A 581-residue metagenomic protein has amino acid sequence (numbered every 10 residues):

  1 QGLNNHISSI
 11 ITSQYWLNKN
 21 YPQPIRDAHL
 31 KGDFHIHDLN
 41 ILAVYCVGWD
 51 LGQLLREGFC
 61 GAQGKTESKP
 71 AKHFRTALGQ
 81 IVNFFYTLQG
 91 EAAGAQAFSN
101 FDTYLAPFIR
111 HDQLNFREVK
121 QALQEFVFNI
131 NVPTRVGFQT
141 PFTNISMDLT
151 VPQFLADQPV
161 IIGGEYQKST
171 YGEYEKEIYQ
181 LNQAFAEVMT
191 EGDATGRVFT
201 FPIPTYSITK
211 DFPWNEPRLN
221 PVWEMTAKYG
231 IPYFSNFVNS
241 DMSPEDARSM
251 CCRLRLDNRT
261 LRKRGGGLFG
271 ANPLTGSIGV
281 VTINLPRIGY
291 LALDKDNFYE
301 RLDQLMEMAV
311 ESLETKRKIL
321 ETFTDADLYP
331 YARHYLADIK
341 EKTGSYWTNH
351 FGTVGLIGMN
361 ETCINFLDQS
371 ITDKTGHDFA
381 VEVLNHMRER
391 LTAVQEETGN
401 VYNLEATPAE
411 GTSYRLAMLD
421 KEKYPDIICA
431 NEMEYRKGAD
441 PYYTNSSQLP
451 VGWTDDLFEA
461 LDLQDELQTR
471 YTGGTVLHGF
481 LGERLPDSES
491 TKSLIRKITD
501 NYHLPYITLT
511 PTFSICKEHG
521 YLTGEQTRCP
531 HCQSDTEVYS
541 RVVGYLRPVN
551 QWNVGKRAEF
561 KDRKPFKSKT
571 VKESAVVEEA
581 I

Functional and structural regions predicted by a protein language model:
Q1-T348, Q369, D373-H531, D535-V538: Conserved catalytic cores of very large enzyme subunits
A95, L285, T348-F351, V543-V549 (+1 more regions): Generic secondary-structure boundary/loop-capping signal
L256-N258, M359, N550: Sequence-pattern detector for short linear motifs and compositional/periodic biases rather than a specific fold
H350, G355-C363: Extended amphipathic alpha-helical segments enriched in small hydrophobics
G355-G358, G473, G544, G555: Glycine-centered flexibility sites
T512-H531, E537-I581: Intrinsic, low-complexity terminal and presequence regions
